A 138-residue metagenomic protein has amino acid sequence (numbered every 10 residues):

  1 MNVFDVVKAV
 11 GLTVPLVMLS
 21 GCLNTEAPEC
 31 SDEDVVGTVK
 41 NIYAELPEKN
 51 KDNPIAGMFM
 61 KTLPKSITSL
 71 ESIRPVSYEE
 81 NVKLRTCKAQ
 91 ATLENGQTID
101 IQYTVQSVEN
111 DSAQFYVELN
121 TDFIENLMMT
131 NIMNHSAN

Functional and structural regions predicted by a protein language model:
M1-S20: Sec-dependent bacterial lipoprotein signal peptides
C22-N138: Cystatin/cathelin-like cysteine-protease inhibitor module
